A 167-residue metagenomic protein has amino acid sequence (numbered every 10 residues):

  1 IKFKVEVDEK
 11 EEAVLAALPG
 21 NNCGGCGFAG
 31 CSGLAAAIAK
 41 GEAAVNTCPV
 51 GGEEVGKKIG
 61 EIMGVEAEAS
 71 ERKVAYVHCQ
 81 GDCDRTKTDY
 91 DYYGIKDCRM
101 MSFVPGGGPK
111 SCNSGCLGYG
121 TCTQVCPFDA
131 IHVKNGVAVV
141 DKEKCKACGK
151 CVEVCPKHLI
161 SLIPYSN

Functional and structural regions predicted by a protein language model:
I1-K144, K150-N167: Ferredoxin-type iron-sulfur electron-transfer modules and their immediate structural context
